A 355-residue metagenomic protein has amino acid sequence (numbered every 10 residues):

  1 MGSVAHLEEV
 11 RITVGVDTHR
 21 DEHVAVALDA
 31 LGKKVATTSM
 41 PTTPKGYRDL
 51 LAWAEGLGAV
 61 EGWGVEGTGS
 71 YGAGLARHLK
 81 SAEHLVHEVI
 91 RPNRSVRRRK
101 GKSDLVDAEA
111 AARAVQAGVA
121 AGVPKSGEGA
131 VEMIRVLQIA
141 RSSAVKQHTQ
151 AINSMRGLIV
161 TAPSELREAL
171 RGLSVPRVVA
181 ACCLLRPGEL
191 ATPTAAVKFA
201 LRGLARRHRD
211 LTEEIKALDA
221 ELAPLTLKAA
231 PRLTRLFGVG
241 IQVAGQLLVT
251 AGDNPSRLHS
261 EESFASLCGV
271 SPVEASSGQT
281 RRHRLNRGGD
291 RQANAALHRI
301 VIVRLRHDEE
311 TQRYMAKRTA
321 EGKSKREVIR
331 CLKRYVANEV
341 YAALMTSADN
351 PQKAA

Functional and structural regions predicted by a protein language model:
G2-D29, A111, A144, Q246: Gly/Thr-rich phosphate-binding beta-strand-loop-beta motif of the actin/hexokinase/Hsp70
D21-K45: Short glycine-rich, Thr/Ser-proximal phosphate-binding strand/loop in the N-terminal lobe of ATP-dependent enzymes
K45-G62: Short, basic/hydrophobic alpha-helical segments
Y47, R235, I241-K325, K353-A354: Phosphate-backbone recognition surface of nucleic-acid-processing proteins
A59-Y71: Short glycine-rich phosphate-binding loop at a beta-alpha junction
K80, V86-S126, E132, C182 (+1 more regions): Short alpha-helix plus adjacent loop in nuclease-associated cores
L137-R232: Glycine-rich, often acidic, oxyanion-interacting loops/wings at catalytic, nucleic-acid, or phospho-protein interfaces
